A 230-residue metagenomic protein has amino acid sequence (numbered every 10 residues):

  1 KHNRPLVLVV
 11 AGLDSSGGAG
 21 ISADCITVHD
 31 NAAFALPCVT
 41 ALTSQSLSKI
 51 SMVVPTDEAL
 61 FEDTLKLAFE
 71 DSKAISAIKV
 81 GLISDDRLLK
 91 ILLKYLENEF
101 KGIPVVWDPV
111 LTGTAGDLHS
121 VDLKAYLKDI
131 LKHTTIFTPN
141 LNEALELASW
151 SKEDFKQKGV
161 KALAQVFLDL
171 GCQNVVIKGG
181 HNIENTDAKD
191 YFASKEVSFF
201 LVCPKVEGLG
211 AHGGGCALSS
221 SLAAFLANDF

Functional and structural regions predicted by a protein language model:
K1-V9, C25-G116: Conserved N-terminal subdomain of the carbohydrate kinase-like
L6, D57-T64, D85-L92, L123-L127 (+3 more regions): General structural feature for long, well-ordered alpha-helical segments within catalytic domains of soluble enzymes
V10-S16, F199-G214: Short pre-catalytic strand/loop immediately N-terminal to key active-site residues, enriched for Gly-Thr
G20, D108, N140: Active-site glycine-centered loops adjacent to acidic/histidine catalytic or metal-binding residues that shape
L42-T43, S84, L111-G113, E143 (+2 more regions): Glycine-rich beta-alpha junction loops
D117-S198: Conserved phosphate/ATP/ADP-binding segment of small-molecule kinases
E146, G208-F230: Short, small-residue alpha-helix embedded
